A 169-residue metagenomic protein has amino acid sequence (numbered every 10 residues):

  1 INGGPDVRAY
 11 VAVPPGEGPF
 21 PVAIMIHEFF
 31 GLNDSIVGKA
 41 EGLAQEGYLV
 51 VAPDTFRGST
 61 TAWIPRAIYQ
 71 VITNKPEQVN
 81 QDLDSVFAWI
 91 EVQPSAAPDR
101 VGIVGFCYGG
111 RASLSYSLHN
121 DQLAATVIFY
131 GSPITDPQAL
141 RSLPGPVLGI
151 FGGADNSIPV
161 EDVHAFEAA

Functional and structural regions predicted by a protein language model:
I1-A96: Serine-hydrolase catalytic machinery in alpha/beta-hydrolase-like enzymes
V22-I24, G102, L148: Conserved beta-strand elements of the Class I
M25-F29, C107, G152: Glycine-rich His-Gly loop
L32, G58-W63, P133-A139, S157: A short beta-to-alpha transition loop/helix N-cap that caps and shapes the active-site region
A44-Q45, S157-A169: Active-site-adjacent alpha-helix of alpha/beta-hydrolase-fold enzymes
L83-P144: Primarily recognizes the serine-hydrolase "nucleophile elbow" in alpha/beta-hydrolase and SGNH/GDSL folds
L143, G149-F151: Short beta-strand/loop motif that positions the catalytic acidic residue of the alpha/beta-hydrolase fold
